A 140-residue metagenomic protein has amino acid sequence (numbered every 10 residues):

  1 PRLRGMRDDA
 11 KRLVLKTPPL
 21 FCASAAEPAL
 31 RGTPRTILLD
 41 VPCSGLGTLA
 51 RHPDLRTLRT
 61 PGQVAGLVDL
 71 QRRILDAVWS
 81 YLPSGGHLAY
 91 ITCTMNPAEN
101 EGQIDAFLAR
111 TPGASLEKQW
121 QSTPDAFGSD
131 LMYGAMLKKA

Functional and structural regions predicted by a protein language model:
P1-A140: S-adenosylmethionine
